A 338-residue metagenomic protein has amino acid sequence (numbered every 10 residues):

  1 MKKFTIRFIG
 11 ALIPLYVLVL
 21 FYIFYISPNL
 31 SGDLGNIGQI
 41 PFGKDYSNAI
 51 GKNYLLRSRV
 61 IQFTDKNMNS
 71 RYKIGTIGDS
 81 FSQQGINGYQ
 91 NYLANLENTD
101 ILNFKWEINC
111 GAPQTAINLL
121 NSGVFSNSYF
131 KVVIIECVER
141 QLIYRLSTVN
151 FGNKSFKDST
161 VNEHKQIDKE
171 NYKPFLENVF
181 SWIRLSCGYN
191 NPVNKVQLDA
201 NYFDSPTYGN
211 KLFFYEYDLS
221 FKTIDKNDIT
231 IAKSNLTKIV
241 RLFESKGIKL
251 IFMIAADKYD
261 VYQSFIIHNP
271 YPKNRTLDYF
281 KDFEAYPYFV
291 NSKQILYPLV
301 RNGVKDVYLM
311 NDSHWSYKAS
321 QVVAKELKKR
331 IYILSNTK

Functional and structural regions predicted by a protein language model:
M1-K338: Extracellular glycan-modifying ectodomains
